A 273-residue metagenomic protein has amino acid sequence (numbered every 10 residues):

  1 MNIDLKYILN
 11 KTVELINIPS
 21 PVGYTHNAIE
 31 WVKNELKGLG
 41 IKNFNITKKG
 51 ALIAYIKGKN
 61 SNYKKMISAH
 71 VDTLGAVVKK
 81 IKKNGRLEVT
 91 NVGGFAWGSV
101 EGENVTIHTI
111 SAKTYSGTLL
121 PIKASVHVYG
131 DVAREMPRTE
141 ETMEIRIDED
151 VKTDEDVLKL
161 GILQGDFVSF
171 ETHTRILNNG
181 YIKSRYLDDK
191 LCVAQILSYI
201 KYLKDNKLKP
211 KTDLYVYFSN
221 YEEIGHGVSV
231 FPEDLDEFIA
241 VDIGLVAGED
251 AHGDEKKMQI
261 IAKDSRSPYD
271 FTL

Functional and structural regions predicted by a protein language model:
M1-L273: N-terminal hydrophobic/helix-forming segments and targeting peptides
